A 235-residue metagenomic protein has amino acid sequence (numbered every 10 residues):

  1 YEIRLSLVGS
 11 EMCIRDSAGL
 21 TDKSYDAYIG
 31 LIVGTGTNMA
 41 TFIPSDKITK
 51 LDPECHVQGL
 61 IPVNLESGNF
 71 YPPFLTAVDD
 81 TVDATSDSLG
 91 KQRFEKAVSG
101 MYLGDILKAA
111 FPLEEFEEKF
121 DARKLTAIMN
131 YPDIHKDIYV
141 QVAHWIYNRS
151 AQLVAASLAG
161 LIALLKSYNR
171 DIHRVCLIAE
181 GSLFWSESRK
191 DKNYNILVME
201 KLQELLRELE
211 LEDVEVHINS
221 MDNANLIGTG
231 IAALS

Functional and structural regions predicted by a protein language model:
Y1-G9, C13-I14: Single conserved hydrophobic/aromatic residue that forms the stacking wall/gate of nucleotide- or nucleobase-binding
R15-S17, G30-L31, T37-I43: Short beta-strand scaffold segments in enzyme catalytic cores
A18-K23, D46, A77-S235: ATP-binding/phosphotransfer module of carbohydrate and carboxylate kinases, centering on a glycine-rich
K23-Y28, T35: Short coil/turn connectors at secondary-structure junctions
Y28-I32, P62, C176-I178: Short glycine-aspartate micro-motif
A40-P44, D52, H56: Short beta-strand-to-turn element immediately C-terminal to the catalytic PLP-Schiff-base lysine in fold type I
K50, Q58-I61, N169: Plant-skewed but cross-kingdom recognition/interaction modules and surfaces
H56-K91: E2/UBC-UEV (E2-variant) core
